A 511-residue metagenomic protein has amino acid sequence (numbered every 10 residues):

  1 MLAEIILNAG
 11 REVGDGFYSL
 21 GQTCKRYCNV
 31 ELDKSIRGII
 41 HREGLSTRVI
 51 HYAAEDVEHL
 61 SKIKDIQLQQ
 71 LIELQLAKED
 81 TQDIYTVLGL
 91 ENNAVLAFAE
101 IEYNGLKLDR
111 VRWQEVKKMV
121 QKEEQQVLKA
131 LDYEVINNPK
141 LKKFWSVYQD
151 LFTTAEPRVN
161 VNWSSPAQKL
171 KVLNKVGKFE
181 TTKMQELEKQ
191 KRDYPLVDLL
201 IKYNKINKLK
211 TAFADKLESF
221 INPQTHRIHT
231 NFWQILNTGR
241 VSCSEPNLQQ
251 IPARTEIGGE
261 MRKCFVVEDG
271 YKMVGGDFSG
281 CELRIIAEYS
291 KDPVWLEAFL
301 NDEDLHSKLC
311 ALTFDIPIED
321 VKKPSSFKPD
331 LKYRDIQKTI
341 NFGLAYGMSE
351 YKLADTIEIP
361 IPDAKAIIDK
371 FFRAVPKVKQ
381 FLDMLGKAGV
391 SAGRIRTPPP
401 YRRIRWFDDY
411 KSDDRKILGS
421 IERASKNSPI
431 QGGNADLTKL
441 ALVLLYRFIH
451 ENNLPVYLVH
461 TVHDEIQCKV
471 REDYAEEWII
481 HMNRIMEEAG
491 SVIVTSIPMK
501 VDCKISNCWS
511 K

Functional and structural regions predicted by a protein language model:
M1-V30, R37-G44, R48-A53: Short alpha-helix plus adjacent loop in nuclease-associated cores
L2-A9, Q69, K169-G177, S279-P293 (+1 more regions): Short active-site loop/helix that positions an aromatic residue
A3-R11, W163-S164, D502-K511: Short, conserved secondary-structure transition motifs
G14-D15, S35, H41-G259, V266-K272 (+6 more regions): Conserved "right-hand" nucleotidyltransferase catalytic core of DNA-directed polymerases
Y103, E156, I228, W233 (+5 more regions): Conserved catalytic core of nucleic-acid polymerases
L187, K216-N222, W233-L236, R254 (+5 more regions): Short, contiguous acidic/charged loop-to-helix segments that flank catalytic cores in large enzymes
C264-I286, F299-K338: Conserved catalytic alpha/beta cores of large enzymes that bind or transform nucleotide phosphates and polynucleotides
I449-K500: C-terminal structured "cap/appendage" subdomains that terminate the fold
